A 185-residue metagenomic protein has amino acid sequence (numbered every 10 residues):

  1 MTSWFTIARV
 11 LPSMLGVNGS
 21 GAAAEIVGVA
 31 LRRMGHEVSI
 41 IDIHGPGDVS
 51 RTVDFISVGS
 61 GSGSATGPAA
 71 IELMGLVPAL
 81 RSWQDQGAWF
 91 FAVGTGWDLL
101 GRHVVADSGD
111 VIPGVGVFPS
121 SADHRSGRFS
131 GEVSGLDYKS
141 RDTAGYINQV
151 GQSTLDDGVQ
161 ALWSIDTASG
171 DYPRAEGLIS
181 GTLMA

Functional and structural regions predicted by a protein language model:
M1-R9, H124-A185: Amide-donor transfer/coupling interface in amidating biosynthetic enzymes
M1-S82: N-terminal beta1-alpha1 cap of cysteine-dependent amidohydrolase-like domains
L11-P12, I43-G45, G59-G61, V93-G96 (+3 more regions): Fold-independent oxyanion-binding glycine-rich loops and adjacent beta-strand/coil segments at enzyme active sites
P12-A22, T52-D54, G94, A106-V111 (+1 more regions): A broad, low-specificity signal for short, low-complexity segments enriched in glycine/proline and polar/charged
R32-H36, D85, S120, S153: Generic secondary-structure signature for well-ordered alpha-helical cores
M34-E37, P46, V105-G109, Y138-D142 (+1 more regions): Short, glycine- and charge-enriched coil/turn segments that flank and shape catalytic ligand pockets
F55-G59, F91, A185: Structural motif
G63-D142: Cysteine-nucleophile active-site neighborhood
